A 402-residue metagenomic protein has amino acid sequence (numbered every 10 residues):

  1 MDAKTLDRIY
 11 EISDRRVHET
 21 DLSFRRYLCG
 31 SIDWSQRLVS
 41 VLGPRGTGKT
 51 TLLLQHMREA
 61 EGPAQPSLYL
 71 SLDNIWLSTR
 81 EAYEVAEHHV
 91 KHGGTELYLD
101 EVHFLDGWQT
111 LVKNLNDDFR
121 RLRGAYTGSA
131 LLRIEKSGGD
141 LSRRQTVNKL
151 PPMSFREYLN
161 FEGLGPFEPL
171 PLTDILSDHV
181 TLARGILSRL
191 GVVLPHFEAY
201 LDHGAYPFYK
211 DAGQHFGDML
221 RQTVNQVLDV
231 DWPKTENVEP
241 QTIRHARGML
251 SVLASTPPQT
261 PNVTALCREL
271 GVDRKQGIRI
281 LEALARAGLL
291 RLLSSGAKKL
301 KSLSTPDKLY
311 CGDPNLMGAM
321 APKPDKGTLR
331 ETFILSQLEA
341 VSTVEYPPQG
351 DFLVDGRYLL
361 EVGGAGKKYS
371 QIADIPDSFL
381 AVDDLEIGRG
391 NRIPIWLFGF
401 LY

Functional and structural regions predicted by a protein language model:
M1-L22, I32, L42, Q55 (+5 more regions): A cross-kingdom feature that marks ATP-driven nucleic-acid transaction machinery
D2-R16, S129, E135-I243: Interdomain motor-coupling "hinge/lid" segment immediately C-terminal to the ATP-binding subdomain of NTP-driven enzymes
R45-G46: Walker A (P-loop) phosphate-binding loop of P-loop NTPases
K49-T50: Conserved lysine of the Walker
A64-G93: Short glycine-rich substrate-engagement loop in P-loop NTPases that contacts/grips substrate
V90-W108: Conserved P-loop NTPase "ATPase switch" module shared by AAA+ and STAND
Y98, R123-S129, K149: Structural recognition of the conserved hydrophobic beta-strand(s) that form the central parallel beta-sheet of P-loop
A205-P348: Accessory nucleic acid-recognition modules appended to NTPase machines
